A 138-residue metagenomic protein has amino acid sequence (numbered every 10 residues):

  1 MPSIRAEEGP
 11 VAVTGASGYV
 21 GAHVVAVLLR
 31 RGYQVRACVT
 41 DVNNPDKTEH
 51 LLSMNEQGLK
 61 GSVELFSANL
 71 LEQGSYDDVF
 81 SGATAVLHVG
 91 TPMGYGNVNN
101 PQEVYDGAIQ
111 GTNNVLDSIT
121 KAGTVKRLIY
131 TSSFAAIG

Functional and structural regions predicted by a protein language model:
S3-C38: N-terminal Rossmann NAD(P)H-binding glycine-rich loop of SDR-like oxidoreductase domains
G32, K60-S62, V125: A generic structural signal for alpha->beta connector loops
D41-Q110: NAD(P)H-binding glycine-rich loop region in Rossmannoid oxidoreductase-like domains and their noncatalytic homologs
H88, P92, G96-G138: Conserved Rossmann-fold NAD(P)-dependent oxidoreductase catalytic core, especially the SDR/UDP-sugar
